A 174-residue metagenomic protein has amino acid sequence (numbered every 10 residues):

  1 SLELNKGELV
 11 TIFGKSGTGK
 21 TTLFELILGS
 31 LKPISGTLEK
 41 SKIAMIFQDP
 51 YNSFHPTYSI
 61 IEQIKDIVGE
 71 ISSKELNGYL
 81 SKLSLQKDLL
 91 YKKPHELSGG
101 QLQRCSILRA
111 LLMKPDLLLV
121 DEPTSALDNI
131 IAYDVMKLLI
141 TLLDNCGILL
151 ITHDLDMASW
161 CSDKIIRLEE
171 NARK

Functional and structural regions predicted by a protein language model:
F13-K15: The feature captures the beta-strand-to-loop junction immediately N-terminal to the Walker
L28: Helix-to-loop junction immediately C-terminal to a conserved catalytic motif
D49, P56-I71: Q-loop/switch helix immediately C-terminal to the Walker
K93-L97, Q101: Conserved ABC ATPase signature
I107, V135: Hydrophobic anchor residue at the start of the ABC signature
L112-D116: A short, proline-enriched helix->beta-strand linker immediately N-terminal to the Walker B motif in ABC-type P-loop
L118-E122: Catalytic Walker B motif of ABC-type/P-loop ATPase nucleotide-binding domains
